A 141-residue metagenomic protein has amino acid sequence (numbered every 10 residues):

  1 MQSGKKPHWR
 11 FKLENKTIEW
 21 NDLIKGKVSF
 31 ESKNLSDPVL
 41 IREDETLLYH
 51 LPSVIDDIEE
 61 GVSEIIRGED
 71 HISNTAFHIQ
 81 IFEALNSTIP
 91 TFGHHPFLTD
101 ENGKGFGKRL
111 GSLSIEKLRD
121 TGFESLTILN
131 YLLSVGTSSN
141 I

Functional and structural regions predicted by a protein language model:
M1-K108, S114-I115, S139: Active-site cores that bind ATP or allylic diphosphates and position pyrophosphate for catalysis
L110, S114-I141: A conserved active-site cap/scaffold subdomain adjacent to cofactor or substrate pockets
